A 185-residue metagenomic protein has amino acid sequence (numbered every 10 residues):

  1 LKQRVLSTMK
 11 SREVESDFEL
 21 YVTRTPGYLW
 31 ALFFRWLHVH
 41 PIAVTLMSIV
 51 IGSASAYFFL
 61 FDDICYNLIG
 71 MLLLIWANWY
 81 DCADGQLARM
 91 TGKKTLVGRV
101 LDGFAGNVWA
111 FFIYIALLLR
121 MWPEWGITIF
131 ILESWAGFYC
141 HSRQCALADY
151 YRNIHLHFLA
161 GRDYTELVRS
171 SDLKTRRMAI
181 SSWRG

Functional and structural regions predicted by a protein language model:
L1-A31, N107-G185: A feature for the membrane-embedded catalytic helix bundles of lipid/isoprenoid biosynthetic enzymes
L1-I69, I75: Topogenic membrane-insertion module of multi-pass membrane proteins
E15-E19, D81-D84, D102: Acidic side chains
Y28-R35, L74, G85, R89-G92 (+3 more regions): Short amphipathic alpha-helical coupling elements at transmembrane boundaries
P41-L46, D102-A110: Select subsegments of transmembrane alpha-helices in polytopic membrane proteins, especially boundary-proximal
P41-V97, Y114, I131-Y139: Membrane-embedded alpha-helical segments that form the functional core of polytopic membrane enzymes, especially those
